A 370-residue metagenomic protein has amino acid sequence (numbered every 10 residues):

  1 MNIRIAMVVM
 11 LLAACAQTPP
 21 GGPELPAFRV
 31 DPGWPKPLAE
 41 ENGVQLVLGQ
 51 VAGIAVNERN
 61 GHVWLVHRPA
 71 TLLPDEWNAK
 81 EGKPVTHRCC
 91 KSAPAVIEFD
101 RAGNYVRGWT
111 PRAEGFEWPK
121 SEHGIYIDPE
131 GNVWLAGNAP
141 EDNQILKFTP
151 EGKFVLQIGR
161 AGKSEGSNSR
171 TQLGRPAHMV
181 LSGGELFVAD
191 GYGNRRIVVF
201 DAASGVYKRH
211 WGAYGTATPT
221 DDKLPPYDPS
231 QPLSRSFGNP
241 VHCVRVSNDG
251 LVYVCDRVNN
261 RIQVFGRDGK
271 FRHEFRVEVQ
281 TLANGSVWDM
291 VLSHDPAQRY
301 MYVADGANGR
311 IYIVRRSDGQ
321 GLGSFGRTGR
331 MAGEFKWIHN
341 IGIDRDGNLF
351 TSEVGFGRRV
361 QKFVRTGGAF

Functional and structural regions predicted by a protein language model:
N2-V8: Sec-dependent signal peptide recognition, specifically the positively charged N-region followed immediately by
A13-A14: C-terminal motif of bacterial Sec signal peptides marking the signal peptidase cleavage site
Q17-F370: Eukaryotic scaffold repeat domains enriched in small/polar residues
